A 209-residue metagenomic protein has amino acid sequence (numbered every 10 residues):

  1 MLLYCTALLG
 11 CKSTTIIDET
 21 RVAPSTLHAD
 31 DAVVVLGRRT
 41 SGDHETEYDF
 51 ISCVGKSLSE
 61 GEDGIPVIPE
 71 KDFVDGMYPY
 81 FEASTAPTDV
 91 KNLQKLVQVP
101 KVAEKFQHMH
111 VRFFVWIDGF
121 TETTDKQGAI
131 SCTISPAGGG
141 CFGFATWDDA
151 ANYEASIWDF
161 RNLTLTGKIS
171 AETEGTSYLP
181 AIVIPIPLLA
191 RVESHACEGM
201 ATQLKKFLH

Functional and structural regions predicted by a protein language model:
M1-C11: Sec-dependent bacterial lipoprotein signal peptides
C11-L93, Q107, K205-H209: A structural "domain/chain start" motif
K12, V54, S131-T133, G140-F142 (+1 more regions): Sequence contexts marking disulfide-bonded cysteines in secreted/extracellular proteins
D31, Y48, G61-K71, V99 (+5 more regions): N-terminal, helix-rich and Lys/Arg-enriched segments in bacterial and organellar proteins
T40-D43, F73-D75, F120-D125, T173-T176: Solvent-exposed loop/turn segments at secondary-structure junctions within structured extracellular/periplasmic domains
E47-I51, G55, V99-A103, C197 (+1 more regions): Extracytoplasmic/secreted envelope proteins and their assembly/folding machinery, especially bacterial periplasmic
P87-R161: Surface-exposed short loop/turn segments
P136-K205: Short secondary-structure boundary motifs at beta->alpha junctions and helix caps
